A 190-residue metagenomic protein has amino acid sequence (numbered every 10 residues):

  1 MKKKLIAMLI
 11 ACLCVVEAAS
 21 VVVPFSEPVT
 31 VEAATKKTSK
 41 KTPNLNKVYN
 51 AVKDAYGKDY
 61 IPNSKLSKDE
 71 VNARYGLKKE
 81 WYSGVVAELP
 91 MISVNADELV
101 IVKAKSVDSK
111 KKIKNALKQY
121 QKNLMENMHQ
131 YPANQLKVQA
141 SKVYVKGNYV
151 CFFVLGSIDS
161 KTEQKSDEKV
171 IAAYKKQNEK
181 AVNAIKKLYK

Functional and structural regions predicted by a protein language model:
K2-P28: Sec-dependent N-terminal signal peptides of Gram-positive bacterial secreted proteins and lipoproteins
I6, F25-E98, A104-K190: Soluble, non-membrane globular domain cores that form compact, hydrophobic packing and curved binding surfaces
